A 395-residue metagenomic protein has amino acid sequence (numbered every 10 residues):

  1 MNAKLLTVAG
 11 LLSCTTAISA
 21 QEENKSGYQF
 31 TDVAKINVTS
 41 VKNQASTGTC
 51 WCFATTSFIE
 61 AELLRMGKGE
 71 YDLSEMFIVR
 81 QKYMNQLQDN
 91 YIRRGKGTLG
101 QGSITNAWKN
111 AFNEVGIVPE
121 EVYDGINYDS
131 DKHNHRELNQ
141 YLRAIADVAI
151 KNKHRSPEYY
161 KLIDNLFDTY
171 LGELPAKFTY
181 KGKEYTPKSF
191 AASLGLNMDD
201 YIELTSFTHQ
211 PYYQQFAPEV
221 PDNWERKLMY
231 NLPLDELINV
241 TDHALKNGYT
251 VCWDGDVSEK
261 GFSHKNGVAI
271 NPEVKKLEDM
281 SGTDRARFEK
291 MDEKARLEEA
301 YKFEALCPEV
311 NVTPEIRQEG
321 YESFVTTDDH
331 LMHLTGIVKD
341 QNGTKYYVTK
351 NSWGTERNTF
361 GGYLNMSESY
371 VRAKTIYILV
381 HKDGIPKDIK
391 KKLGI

Functional and structural regions predicted by a protein language model:
M1-E23: Bacterial Sec-dependent N-terminal signal peptides
A3-L6, S13, N43, T105 (+1 more regions): A broadly tuned, weak detector of single residues within folded domains
L5-L6, L12, T47, W51 (+3 more regions): N-terminal, helix-rich and Lys/Arg-enriched segments in bacterial and organellar proteins
L12, S57, V257-S258: Short, glycine/serine-rich, charged loops/turns that create anion-binding and catalytic segments at active sites
T16, I59-E60, G343: A generic secondary-structure boundary signal that marks alpha-helix termini
E22-G27, E309: Short, positively charged
K25-Y212, F216-D254, N358: Active-site nucleophile-adjacent alpha helix/oxyanion-hole segment immediately C-terminal to the catalytic cysteine
K161-D168, G172-I395: Active-site signature of cysteine proteases
